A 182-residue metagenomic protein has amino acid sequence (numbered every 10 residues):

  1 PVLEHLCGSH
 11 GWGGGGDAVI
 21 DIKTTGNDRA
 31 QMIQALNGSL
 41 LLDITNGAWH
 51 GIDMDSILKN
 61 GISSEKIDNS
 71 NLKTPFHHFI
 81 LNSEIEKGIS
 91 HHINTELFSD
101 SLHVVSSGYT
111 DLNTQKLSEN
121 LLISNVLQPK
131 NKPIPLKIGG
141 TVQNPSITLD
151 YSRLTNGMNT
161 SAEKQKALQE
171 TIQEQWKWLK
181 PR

Functional and structural regions predicted by a protein language model:
G8-W12, K23-L36, K66-R182: Extended terminal
A48-I57: Outer-membrane beta-barrel and related beta-rich outer-membrane complex signature in Gram-negative bacteria
K59-E65: Short, basic/low-complexity N-terminal boundary segments at the transition from targeting/disordered tails
